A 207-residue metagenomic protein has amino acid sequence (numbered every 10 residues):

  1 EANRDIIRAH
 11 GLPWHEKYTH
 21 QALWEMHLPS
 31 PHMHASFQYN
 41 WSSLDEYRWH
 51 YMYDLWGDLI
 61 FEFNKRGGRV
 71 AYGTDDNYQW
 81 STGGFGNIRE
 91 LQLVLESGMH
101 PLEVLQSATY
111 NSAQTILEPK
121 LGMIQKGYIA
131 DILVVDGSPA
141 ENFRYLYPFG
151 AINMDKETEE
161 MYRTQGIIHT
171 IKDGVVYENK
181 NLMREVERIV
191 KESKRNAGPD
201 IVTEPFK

Functional and structural regions predicted by a protein language model:
E1, D76-Q79, N111-S112, P139-A140 (+1 more regions): Solvent-exposed loop/turn segments at secondary-structure junctions within structured extracellular/periplasmic domains
E1-S97, V190-K207: Active-site neighborhoods of metal-dependent hydrolases
Y39-W41, Y47-R48, Y53-D54, D58 (+3 more regions): C-terminal helical cap
D58-I60, Q79-W80, K120-G122, K156-T158: Generic recognition of flexible, low-complexity loop/linker segments
T74, M123, V175: Gly/Ser/Thr-rich helix-start
T74, T109, T170: Ser/Thr-centric signal marking residues that sit in or immediately flank functional binding/regulatory motifs
A130-E187: C-terminal cap of metal-dependent C-N hydrolases
